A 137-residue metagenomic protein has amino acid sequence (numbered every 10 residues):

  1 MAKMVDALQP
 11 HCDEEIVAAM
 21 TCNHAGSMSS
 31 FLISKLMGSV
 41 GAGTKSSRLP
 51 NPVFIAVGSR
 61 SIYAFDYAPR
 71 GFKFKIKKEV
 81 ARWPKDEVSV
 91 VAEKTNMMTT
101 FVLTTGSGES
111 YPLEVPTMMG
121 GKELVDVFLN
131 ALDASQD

Functional and structural regions predicted by a protein language model:
M1-I55: Anionic N-terminal interaction surfaces
D13, T21-N23, T100-L103, L132: Lipid interaction determinants
G26-S27, G71-F74, M119-E123: A short local loop/turn or secondary-structure capping micro-motif enriched for an aromatic residue
G26-S29, Y63-A64, E109-L113: Short, surface-exposed beta-strand/loop "edge" segments at domain boundaries and coil↔beta transitions
K35-M98, T105-E109: Phosphoinositide-binding peripheral membrane targeting modules
S107-D126: Canonical phosphoinositide-binding patch of PH/PH-like domains
F128-D137: A membrane-cytosol interface segment of integral membrane proteins
